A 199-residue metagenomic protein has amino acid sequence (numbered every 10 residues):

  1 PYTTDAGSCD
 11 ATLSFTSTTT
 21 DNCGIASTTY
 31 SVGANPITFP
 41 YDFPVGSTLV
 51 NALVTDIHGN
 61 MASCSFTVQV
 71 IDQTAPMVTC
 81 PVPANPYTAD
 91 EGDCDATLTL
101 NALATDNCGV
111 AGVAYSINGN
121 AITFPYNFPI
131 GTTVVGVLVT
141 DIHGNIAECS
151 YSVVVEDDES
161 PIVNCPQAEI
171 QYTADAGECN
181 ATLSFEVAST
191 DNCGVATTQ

Functional and structural regions predicted by a protein language model:
P1-Q199: Proline-threonine-serine-rich low-complexity tracts
